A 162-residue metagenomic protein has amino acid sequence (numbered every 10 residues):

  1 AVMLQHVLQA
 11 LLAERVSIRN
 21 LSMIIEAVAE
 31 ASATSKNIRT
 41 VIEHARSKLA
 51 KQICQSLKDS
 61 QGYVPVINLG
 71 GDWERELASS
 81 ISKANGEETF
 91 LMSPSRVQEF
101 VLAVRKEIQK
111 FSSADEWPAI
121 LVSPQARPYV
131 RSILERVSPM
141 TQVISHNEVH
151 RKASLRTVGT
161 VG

Functional and structural regions predicted by a protein language model:
A1-V16, N20, E30-G162: Divalent-cation
S22-E26: Loop-centered beta-sheet repeat module
